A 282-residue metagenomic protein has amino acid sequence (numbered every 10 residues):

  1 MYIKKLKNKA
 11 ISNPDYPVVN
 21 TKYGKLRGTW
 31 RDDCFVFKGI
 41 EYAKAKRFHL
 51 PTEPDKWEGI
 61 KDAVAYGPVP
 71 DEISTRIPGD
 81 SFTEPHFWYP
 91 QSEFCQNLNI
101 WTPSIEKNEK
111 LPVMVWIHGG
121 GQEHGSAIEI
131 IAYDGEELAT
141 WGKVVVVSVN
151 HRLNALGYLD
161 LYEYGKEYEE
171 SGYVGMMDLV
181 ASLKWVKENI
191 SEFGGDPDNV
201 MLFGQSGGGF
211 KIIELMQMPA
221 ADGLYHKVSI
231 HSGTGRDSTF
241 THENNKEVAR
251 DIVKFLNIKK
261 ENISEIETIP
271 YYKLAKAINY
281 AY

Functional and structural regions predicted by a protein language model:
Y2-Y173, P197: Non-catalytic accessory segments of hydrolases
Y23, D62-H86, S171, N199 (+1 more regions): Mature extracellular catalytic domain of secreted serine hydrolases with alpha/beta-hydrolase catalytic cores
F94-N99, S182, L274, I278: Alpha-helical packing segments of well-folded alpha/beta enzyme cores
T102-E109, E188-D196, P219-D222: Surface-exposed acidic, glycine-flexible loop patches that form ligand/cofactor-binding and adhesion interfaces
Q122-E123, G204-E214: Glycine-rich nucleophile elbow surrounding the catalytic serine of serine-hydrolase chemistry
H151, G204-G207, S232: Residues that line or immediately flank small-molecule/substrate-binding pockets and catalytic motifs
E169-S191: Alpha/beta-hydrolase active-site loop
F193-Q205: Alpha/beta-hydrolase fold nucleophile elbow
